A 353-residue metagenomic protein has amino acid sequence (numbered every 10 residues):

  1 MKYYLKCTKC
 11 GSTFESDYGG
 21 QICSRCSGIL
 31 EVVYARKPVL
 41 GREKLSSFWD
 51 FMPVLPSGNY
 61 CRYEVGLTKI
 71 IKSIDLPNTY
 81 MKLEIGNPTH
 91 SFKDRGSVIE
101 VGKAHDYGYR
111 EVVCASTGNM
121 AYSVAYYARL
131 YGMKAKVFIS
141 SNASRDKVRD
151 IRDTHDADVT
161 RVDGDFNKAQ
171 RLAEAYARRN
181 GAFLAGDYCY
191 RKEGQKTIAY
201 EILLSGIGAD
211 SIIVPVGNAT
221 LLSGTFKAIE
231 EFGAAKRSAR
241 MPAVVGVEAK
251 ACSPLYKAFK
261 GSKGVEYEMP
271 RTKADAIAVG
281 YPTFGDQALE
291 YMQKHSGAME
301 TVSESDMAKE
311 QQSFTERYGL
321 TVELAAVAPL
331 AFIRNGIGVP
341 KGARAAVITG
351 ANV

Functional and structural regions predicted by a protein language model:
M1-V353: PLP-dependent amino-acid enzyme catalytic core
